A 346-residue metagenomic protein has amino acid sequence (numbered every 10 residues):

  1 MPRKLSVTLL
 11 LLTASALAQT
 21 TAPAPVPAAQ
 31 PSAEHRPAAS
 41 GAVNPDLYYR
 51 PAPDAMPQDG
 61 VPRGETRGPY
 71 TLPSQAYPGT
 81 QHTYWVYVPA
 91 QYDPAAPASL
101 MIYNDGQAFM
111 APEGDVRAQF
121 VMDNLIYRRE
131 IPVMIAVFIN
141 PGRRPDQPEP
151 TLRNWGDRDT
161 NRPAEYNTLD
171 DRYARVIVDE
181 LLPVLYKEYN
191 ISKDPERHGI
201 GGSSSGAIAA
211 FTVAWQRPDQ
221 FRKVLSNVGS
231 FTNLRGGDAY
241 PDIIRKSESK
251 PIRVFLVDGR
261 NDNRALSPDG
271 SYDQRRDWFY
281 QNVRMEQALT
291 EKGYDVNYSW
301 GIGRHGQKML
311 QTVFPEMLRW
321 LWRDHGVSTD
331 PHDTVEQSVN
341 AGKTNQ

Functional and structural regions predicted by a protein language model:
M1-V7: Bacterial N-terminal signal peptides that target proteins for export
L10: Short coil/turn motifs at helix boundaries and re-entrant loops, enriched in small/polar and proline residues
T13-S15: N-terminal signal peptide c-region/cleavage motif recognized by signal peptidases
Q19-Q346: Non-catalytic cap/lid and distal C-terminal segments of serine-dependent acyl enzymes
